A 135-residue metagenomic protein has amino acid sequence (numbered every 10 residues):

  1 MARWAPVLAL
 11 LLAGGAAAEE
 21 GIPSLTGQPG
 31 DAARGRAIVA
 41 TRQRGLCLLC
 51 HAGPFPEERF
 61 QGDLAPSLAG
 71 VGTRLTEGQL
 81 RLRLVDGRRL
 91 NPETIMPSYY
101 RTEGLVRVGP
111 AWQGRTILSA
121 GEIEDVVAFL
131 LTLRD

Functional and structural regions predicted by a protein language model:
M1-R3: Positively charged n-region of N-terminal signal peptides that target proteins for export
A5-A13: Bacterial N-terminal signal peptides
E19-R42: Electrostatic cytochrome c docking/interface patches
P29, L48, A52-R89, I95-G109: Gly/Gly-Pro-rich "capping" loops immediately C-terminal to redox-active cysteine motifs in periplasmic/lumenal
D31, T76, L118-E122: An acidic site on a long C-lobe helix of protein kinase domains
A33-A37, G78, L82, E124 (+1 more regions): Solvent-exposed, polar/charged alpha-helical surfaces in well-ordered, non-transmembrane soluble domains, broadly
R42-L46, P54, E122: Short pre-active-site segment immediately N-terminal to redox-active cysteine/selenocysteine motifs in thiol-based
Y99-D135: C-terminal capping alpha-helices of c-type cytochrome domains
